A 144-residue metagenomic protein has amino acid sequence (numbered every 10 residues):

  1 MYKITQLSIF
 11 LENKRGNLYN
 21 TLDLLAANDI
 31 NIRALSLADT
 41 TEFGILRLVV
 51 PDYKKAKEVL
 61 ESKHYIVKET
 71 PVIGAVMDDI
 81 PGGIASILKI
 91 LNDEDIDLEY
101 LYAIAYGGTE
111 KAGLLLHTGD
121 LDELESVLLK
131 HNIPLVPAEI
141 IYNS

Functional and structural regions predicted by a protein language model:
M1-S144: A conserved regulatory-domain signal marking ACT and ACT-like small-molecule sensing domains and adjacent regulatory
